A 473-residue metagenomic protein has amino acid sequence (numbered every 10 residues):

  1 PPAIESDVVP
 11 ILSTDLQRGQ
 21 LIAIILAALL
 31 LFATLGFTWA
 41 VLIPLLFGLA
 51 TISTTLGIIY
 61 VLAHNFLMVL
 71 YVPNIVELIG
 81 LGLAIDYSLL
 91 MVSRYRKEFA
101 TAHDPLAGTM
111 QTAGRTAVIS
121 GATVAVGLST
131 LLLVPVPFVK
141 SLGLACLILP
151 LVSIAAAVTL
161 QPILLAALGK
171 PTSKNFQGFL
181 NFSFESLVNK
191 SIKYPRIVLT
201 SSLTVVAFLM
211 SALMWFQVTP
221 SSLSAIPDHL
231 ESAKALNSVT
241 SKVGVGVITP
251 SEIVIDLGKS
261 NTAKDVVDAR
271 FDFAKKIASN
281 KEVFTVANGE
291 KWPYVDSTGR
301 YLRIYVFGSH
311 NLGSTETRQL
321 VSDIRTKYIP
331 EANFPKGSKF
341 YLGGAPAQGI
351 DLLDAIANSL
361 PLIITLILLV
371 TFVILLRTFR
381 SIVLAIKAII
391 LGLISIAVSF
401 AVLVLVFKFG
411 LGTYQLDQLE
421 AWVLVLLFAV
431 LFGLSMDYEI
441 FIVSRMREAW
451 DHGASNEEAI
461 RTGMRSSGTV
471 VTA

Functional and structural regions predicted by a protein language model:
P1, P220-F409, Y414, I440: Structured non-transmembrane domains adjacent to transmembrane bundles in polytopic membrane proteins
P1-P220, F334-F340, A345-A473: Membrane-embedded transmembrane helical bundles of large multi-pass transporters/channels
